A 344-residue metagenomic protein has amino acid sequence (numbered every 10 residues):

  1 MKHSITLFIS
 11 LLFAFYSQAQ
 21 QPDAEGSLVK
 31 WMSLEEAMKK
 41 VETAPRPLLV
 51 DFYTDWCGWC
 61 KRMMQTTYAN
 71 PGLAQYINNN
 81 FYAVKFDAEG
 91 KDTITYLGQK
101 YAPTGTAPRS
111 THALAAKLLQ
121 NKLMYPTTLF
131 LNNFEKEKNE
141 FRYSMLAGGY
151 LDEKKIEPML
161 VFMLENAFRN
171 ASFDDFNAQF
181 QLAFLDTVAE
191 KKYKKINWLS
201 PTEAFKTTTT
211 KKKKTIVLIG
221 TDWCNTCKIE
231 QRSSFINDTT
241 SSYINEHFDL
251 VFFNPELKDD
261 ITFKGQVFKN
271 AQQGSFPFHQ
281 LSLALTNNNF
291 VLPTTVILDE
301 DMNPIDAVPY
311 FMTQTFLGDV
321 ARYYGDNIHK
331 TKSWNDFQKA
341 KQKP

Functional and structural regions predicted by a protein language model:
M1-P22: Bacterial Sec-dependent N-terminal signal peptides
Q20-E25, Y96-Y101, V188-K191, C224 (+1 more regions): Short, basic, glycine/proline-bearing loop/turn elements
Q20-V29, K39-E42, N121-K122, L131-N132 (+4 more regions): Non-globular targeting/processing and membrane-anchoring segments
E36, H112-A115, P201-E203: N-terminal post-signal-peptidase region of extra-cytosolic proteins
E42-E89: N-terminal, post-signal-peptide region of Sec/Tat-exported proteins
A44-G58, A83, T210-K228, L250: Short active-site neighborhood of thiol/selenol oxidoreductases, capturing the structured segment around
C60-M63, C227-S233: Cys/His-rich metal-chelating microdomains
P71-A74, N78-N139, E153, P158 (+6 more regions): Thioredoxin-like thiol-disulfide oxidoreductase module
